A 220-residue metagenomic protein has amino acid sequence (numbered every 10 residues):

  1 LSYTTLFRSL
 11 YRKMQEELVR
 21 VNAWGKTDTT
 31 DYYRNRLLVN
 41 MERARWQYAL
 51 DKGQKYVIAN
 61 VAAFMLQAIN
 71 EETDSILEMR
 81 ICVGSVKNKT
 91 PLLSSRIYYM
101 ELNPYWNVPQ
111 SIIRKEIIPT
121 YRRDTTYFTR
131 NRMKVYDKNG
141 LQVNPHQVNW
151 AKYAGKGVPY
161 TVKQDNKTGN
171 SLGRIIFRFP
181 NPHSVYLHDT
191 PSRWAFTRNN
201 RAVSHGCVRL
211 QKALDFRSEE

Functional and structural regions predicted by a protein language model:
L1, F7-E219: Well-ordered beta-sheet/strand-loop patches within structured domains
